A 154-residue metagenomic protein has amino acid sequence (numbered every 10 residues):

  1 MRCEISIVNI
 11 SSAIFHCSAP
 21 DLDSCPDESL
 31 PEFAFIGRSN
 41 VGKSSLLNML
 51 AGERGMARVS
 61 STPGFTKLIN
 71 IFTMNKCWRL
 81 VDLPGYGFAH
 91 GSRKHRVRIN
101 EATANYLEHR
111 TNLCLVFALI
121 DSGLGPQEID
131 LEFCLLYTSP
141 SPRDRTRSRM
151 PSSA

Functional and structural regions predicted by a protein language model:
I5-V81: Conserved G1/Walker A P-loop phosphate-binding module
F65, W78, G85-G87, G123-G125 (+1 more regions): Conserved nucleotide-binding/hydrolysis micro-motifs of P-loop NTPases
F65-T66, F72-T73, L107-L113, L136: Conserved catalytic network of the ASCE P-loop NTPase/AAA+ motor domain
R79-R98: Switch II (G3) loop of P-loop NTPases
V97-S122: Inter-motif core of Ras-like GTPase G domains
Q127-L136: Amphipathic helical hotspot of TIR/SEFIR-family domains
Y137-T146: Conserved small/polar residues in nucleotide/adenosyl-binding loops
M150-A154: Hydrophobic alpha-helical segments, chiefly the membrane-spanning helices and signal/signal-anchor peptides
